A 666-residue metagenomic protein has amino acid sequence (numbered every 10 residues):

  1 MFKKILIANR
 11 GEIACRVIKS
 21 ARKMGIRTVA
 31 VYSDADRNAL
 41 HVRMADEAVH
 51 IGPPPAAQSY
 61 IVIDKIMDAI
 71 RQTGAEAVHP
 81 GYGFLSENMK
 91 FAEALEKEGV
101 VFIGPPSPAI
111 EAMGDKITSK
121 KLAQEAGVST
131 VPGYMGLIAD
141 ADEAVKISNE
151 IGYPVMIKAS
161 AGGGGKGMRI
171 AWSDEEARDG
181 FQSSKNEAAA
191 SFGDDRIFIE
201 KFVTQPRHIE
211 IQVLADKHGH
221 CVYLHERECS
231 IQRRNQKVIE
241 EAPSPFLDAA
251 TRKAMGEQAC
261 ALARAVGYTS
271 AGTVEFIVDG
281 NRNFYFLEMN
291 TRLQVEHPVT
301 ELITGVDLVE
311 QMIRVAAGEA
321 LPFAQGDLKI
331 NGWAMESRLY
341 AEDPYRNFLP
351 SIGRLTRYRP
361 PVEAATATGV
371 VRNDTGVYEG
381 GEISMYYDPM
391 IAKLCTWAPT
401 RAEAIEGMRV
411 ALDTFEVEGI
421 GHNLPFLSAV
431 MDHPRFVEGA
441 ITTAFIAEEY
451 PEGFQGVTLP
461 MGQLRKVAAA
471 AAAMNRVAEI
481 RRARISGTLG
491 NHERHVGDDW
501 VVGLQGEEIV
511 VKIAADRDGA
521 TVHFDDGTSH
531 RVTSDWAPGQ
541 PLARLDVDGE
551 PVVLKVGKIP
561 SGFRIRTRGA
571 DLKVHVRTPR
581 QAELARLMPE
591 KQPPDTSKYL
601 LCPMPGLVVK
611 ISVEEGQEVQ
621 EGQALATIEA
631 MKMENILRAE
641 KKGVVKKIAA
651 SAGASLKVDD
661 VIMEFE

Functional and structural regions predicted by a protein language model:
M1-V274, V278-H297: N-terminal beta-alpha lobe that positions the nucleotide/phosphoryl donor in ATP/NTP-coupled carboxylate activation
A77, E87-A94, E336, R346 (+2 more regions): Structured, non-catalytic alpha/beta "coupling" segments that mediate domain-domain communication and provide generic
A259, P298-S529, V658, E664: Catalytic cores of soluble metabolic enzymes centered on carboxylation/carboxyl-transfer
D307, A515-T521, D525-L542, D546-V553 (+1 more regions): Conserved nucleotide-binding/hydrolysis modules and their immediate coupling elements across P-loop/ASCE NTPase motors
F323-N331, A447-Y450, F454, T488-L489 (+1 more regions): Long, charged amphipathic helices and adjacent flexible linkers at domain junctions
W397-E403, M408-E418, P589-P603, L607 (+1 more regions): Conserved bacterial/organellar gene-expression machines centered on ribosome-associated P-loop NTPases
Q592-E666: Structured functional modules or segments
